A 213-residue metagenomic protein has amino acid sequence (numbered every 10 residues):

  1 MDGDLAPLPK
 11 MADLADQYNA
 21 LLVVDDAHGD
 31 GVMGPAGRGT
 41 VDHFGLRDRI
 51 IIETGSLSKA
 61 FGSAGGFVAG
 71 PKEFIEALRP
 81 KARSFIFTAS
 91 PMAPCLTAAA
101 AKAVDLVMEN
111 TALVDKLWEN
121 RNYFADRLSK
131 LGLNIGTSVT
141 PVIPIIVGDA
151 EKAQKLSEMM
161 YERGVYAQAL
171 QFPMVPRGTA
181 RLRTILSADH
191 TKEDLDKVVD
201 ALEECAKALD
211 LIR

Functional and structural regions predicted by a protein language model:
M1-N19, K152-A153, E193: Active-site core of PLP-dependent enzymes with the aminotransferase class I/II
D2, A6, N110, D115-A125 (+4 more regions): Conserved PLP-binding catalytic core of the aspartate aminotransferase-like
Q17-Y18, L131, R163, L209: Helix C-cap/helix->beta junction micro-motif
A36, D42-A77: Active-site PLP attachment segment
T54, A89-S90, N134-V139: Short beta-strand
A64-G65, A82-M92: A short glycine-threonine-serine/GTX helix/turn-capping micro-motif
E162-V165, M174-R213: PLP-dependent enzyme catalytic core of the Aspartate aminotransferase-like
